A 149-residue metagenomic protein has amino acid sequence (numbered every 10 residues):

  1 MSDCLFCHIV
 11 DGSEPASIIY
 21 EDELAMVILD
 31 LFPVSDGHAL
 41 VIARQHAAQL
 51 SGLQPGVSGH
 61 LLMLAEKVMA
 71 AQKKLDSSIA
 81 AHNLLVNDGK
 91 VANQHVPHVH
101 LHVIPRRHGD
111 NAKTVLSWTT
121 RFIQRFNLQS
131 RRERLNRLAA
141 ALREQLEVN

Functional and structural regions predicted by a protein language model:
M1-N149: HIT superfamily nucleotide-processing domains
